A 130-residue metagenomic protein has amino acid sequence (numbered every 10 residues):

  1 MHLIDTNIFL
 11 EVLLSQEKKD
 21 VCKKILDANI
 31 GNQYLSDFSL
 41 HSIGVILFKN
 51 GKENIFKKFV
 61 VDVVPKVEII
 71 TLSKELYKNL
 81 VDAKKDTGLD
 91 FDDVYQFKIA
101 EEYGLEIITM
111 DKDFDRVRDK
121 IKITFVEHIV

Functional and structural regions predicted by a protein language model:
M1, K66, I70, E101-V130: Acidic, PIN/NYN-like endoribonuclease modules and their adjacent C-terminal/linker elements
M1-L35, F48-K58, V130: Short, well-structured N-terminal submotif of metal-dependent ribonuclease cores
F9, L40, F114-D115: A generic structural signal for short hydrophobic patches within well-formed alpha-helices
L13-E17, L47, K84, R118-I121: Short, flexible helix/strand-to-coil boundary loops that buttress conserved ligand/catalytic motifs in alpha/beta
K23-I30, D62-V64, K98-A100, V117: Alpha-helix C-terminal capping segments
L40-E68, E75-L76: Active-site-proximal, substrate-binding regions of enzyme catalytic domains and RNA-binding/basic surfaces
S42-I43, N79, R116-V117: Phosphate- and divalent-cation-binding pockets in alpha/beta enzyme and binding domains that engage nucleotide-derived
E68-M110: Active-site neighborhoods of divalent-metal-dependent phosphate/nucleic-acid chemistry enzymes
